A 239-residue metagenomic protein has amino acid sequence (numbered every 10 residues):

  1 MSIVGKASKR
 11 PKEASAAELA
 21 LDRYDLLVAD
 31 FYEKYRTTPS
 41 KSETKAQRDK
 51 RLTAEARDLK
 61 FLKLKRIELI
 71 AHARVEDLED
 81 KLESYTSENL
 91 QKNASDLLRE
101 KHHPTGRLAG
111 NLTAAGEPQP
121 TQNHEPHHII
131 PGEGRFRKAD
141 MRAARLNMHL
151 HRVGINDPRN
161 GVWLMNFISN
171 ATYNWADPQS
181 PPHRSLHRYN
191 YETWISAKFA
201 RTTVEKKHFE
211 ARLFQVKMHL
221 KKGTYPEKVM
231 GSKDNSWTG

Functional and structural regions predicted by a protein language model:
M1-K45, D49: Intrinsically disordered, low-structural-confidence terminal and linker regions
R10, T38, H103, E117-Q119 (+3 more regions): Intrinsic-disorder/low-complexity coil detector
E13-A16, A20-R23, T44, R51-A54 (+5 more regions): Non-membrane alpha-helical secondary structure
A20, L27-F31, R57, K81 (+3 more regions): A general marker of short, structured functional hotspots
R23, L27-D30, R51, D58 (+4 more regions): Charge-rich, solvent-exposed alpha-helical interaction surfaces
D30-K41, L59-E68, H72, E76 (+5 more regions): Surface-exposed polar/charged interaction patches
T53-Y173: Betabetaalpha-Me/HNH-type nuclease active-site subdomain
N170-G239: C-terminal, well-folded lobe of enzymatic/effector domains
